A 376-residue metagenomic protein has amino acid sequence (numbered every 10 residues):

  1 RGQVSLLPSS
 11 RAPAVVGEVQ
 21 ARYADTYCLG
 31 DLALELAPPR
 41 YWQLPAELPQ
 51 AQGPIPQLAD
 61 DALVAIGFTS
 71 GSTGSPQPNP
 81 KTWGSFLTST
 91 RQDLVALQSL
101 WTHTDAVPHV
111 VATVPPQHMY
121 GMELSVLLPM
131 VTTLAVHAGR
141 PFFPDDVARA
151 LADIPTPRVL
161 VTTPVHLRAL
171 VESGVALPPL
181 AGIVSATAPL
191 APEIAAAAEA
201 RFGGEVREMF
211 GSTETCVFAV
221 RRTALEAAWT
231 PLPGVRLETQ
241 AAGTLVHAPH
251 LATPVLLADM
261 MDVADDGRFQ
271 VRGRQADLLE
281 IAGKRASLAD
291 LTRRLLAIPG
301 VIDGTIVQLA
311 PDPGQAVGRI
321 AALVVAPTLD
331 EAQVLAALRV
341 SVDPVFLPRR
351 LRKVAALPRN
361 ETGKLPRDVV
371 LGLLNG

Functional and structural regions predicted by a protein language model:
R1-P49: Structural core segment of the AMP-binding/adenylate-forming
L6-E18, L134-I154, A286-L291: ATP-dependent adenylate-forming carboxylate-activation enzymes
A24-D31, P80-L100, D105-A169, R207: AMP-binding/adenylate-forming
E47-F68, L100-H109: Conserved pre-ATP/AMP-binding loop-to-beta segment of ANL
P56, V64-R91: Conserved AMP-binding A3 loop
E172-E226, R236: Gly/Ser/Thr-rich phosphate-binding loop
A258-F346: AMP-binding/adenylate-forming catalytic core of the ANL superfamily
D343-L365: AMP-binding/adenylate-forming catalytic domain of the ANL superfamily
